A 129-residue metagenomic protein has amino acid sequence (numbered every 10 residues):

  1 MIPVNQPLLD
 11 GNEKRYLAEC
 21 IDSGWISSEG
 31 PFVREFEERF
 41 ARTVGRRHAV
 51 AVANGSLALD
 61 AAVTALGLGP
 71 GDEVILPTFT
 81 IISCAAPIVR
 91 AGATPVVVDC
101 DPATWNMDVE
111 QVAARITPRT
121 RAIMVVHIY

Functional and structural regions predicted by a protein language model:
M1-I26: N-terminal "arm"/small-domain region of PLP-dependent enzymes with the aminotransferase-like
R15-D22, P31-G45, E110-P118: Replace "anionic and nucleotidyl ligands
E29-E73, P87-A91, V97-D99: Phosphate-binding glycine-rich loop
F79, A93, C100-P102, I128: Active-site loop/turn elements of alpha/beta-hydrolase fold enzymes, especially the short glycine-/histidine-rich
T80-A85: Conserved coil-to-alpha-helix start sites within the AMP-binding
A103-Y129: Active-site phosphate-binding strand-loop segment of PLP-dependent enzymes
